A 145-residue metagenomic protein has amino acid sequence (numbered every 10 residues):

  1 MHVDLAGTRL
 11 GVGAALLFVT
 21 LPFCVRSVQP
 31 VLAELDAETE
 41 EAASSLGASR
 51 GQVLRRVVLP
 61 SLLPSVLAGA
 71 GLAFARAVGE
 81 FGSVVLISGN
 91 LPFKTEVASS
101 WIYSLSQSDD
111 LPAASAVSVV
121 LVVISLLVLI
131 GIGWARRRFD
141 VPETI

Functional and structural regions predicted by a protein language model:
M1-L17, G51, S88-P92: Membrane-interfacial helix termini and adjacent extracytoplasmic/periplasmic loops of multi-pass transporters
H2, A6, T20, A77-V78 (+1 more regions): Helix-loop interface residues and adjacent transmembrane-helix termini in multi-pass membrane transporters, primarily
A6-L10, E40, G51, L63 (+2 more regions): Residues that define the loop-to-transmembrane-helix transition and helix capping in multi-pass membrane transporters
A14, L59, L67, G71 (+1 more regions): Hydrophobic residues within alpha-helical transmembrane segments of multi-pass solute transporters/permease subunits
F18, C24-L32, D36, R50-S83 (+1 more regions): Transmembrane alpha-helices
Q29-E40, S44, V57, S115-I145: C-terminal transmembrane helix and the adjacent membrane-cytosol boundary/short C-terminal tail of inner/organellar
L46-A48: A short glycine-centered flexible hinge/capping loop motif at secondary-structure junctions
L86-L126, I130-G131: Interhelical loop and adjacent transmembrane-helix boundary motif in polytopic membrane transport permeases
